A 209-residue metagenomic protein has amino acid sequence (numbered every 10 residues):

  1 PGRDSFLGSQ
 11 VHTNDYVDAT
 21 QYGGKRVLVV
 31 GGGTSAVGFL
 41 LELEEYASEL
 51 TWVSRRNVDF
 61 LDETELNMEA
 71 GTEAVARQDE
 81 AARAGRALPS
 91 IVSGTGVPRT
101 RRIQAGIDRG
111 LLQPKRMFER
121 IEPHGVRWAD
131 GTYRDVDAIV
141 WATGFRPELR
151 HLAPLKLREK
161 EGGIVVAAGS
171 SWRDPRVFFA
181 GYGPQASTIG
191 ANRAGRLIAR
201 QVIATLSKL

Functional and structural regions predicted by a protein language model:
P1-L209: Flavin (primarily FAD) cofactor-binding/catalytic cores of flavoenzymes
